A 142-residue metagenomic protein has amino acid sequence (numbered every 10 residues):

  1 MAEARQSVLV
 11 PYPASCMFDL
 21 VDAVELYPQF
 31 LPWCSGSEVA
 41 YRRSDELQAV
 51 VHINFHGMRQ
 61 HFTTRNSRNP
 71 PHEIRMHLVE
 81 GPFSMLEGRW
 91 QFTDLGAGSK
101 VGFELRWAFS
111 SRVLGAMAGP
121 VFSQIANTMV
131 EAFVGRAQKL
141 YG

Functional and structural regions predicted by a protein language model:
M1-D45, A97, K139: Hydrophobic ligand-binding cavity/cleft-lining segments
E3, G57-H61, M85: Short, mixed charged/polar active-site loops that provide acid/base catalysis or chelate metal/phosphate cofactors
A4-Q6, L47-V51, T64, G88 (+1 more regions): Hydrophobic residues positioned within well-ordered beta-strands of beta-sheet architectures
Q6-V8, S37, F62-S67, E87-D94: Hydrophobic/aromatic beta-strand elements that line small-molecule binding cavities or substrate pockets in beta-rich
V10-A14, I53-G57, R68-P70, P82-S84 (+2 more regions): Beta-strand elements of well-folded, non-transmembrane domains
E25, F122, A126, V130 (+1 more regions): Short amphipathic alpha-helical signal-transduction/dimerization elements
E38-E80, A132, R136: Glycine-rich portal/gate segments that line the openings of hydrophobic small-molecule binding cavities
H77-T128: Beta-strand/loop substructures that line and gate deep hydrophobic ligand-binding cavities in soluble
